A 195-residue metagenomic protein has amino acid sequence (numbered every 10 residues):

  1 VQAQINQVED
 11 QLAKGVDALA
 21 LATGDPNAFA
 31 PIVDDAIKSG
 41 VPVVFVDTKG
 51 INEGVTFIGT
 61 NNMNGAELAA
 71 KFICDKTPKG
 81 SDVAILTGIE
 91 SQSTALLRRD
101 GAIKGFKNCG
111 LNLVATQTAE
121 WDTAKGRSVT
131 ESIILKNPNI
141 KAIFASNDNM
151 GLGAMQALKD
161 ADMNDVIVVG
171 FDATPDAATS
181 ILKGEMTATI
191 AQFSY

Functional and structural regions predicted by a protein language model:
V1-Y195: A residue-level marker of the well-folded mature domains of exported/periplasmic proteins
